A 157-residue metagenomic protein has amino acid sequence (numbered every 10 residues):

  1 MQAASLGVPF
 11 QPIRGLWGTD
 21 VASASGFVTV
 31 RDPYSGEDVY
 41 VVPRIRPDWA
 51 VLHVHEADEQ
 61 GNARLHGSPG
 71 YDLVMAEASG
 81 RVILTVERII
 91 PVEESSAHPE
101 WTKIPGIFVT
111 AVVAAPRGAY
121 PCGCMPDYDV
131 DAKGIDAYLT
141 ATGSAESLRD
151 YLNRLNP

Functional and structural regions predicted by a protein language model:
M1-P157: Conserved alpha/beta enzyme-core scaffold
